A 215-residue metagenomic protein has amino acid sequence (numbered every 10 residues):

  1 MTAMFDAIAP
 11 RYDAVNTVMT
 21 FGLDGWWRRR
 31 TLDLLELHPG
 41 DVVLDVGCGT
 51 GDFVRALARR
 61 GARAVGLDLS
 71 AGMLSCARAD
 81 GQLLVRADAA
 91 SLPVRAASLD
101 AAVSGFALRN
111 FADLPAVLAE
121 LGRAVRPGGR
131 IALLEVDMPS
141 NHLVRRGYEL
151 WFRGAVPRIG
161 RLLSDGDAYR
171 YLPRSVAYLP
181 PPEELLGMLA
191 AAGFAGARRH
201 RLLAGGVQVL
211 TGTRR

Functional and structural regions predicted by a protein language model:
M1-R11, W151: N-terminal, positively charged/glycine-rich alpha-helical extensions of SAM-dependent methyltransferases
R11, F21-D41: Conserved alpha-helix/loop element of class I SAM-dependent methyltransferases that forms part of the SAM/SAH-binding
V42-L92: Class I SAM-dependent methyltransferase SAM/SAH-binding core
A90-A101: A short acidic, Gly/Pro-enriched loop at the edge of an enzyme's catalytic core that lines a small-molecule cofactor
A101-L114: A short SAM/SAH-binding and catalytic strip from SAM-dependent methyltransferases
P115-R130: A short glycine-rich, Lys/Arg-flanked "PGG" loop and its adjoining helix->strand segment in the class I
L134-M188, A192, R198: C-terminal alpha-helical "lid/dimerization" subdomain adjacent to the S-adenosyl-L-methionine
A195, R201-R215: Core SAM-dependent methyltransferase catalytic element
